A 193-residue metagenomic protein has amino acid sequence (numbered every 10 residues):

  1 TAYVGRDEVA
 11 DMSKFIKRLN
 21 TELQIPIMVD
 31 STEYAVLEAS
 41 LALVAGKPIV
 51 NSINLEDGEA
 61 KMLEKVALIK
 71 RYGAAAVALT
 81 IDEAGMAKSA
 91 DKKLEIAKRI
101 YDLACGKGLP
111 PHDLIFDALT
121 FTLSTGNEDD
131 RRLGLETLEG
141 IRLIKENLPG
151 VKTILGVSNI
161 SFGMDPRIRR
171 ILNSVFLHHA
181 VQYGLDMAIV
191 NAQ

Functional and structural regions predicted by a protein language model:
T1-I25, A84, T120-D129: Glycine-rich, proline-tolerant flexible connector loops at the mouths of alpha/beta enzymes
T1-V4, Q24-E33, P48-G58: Catalytic beta/alpha-barrel core
G5-F15, S31-A39, E56-L68, G85-L94 (+1 more regions): Active-site-adjacent beta->alpha loops and helix N-cap segments on the catalytic face of soluble alpha/beta enzymes
E8-S31, A35-A45, D102, G134-T153: Alpha-helix-loop-beta-strand connector modules within alpha/beta enzyme cores
M28-V36, E56-D57, G156-F162, I171: Glycine-rich beta-to-alpha transition loops that act as phosphate-gripper elements at the mouths of alpha/beta enzyme
E38-D57, P166: Glycine-rich anion-binding loops of enzyme active sites
A39-A45, L63-A74, G106-L109: Acidic (Asp/Glu)-rich catalytic clusters
K70-Q193: Catalytic alpha/beta core domains of metabolic enzymes, predominantly
